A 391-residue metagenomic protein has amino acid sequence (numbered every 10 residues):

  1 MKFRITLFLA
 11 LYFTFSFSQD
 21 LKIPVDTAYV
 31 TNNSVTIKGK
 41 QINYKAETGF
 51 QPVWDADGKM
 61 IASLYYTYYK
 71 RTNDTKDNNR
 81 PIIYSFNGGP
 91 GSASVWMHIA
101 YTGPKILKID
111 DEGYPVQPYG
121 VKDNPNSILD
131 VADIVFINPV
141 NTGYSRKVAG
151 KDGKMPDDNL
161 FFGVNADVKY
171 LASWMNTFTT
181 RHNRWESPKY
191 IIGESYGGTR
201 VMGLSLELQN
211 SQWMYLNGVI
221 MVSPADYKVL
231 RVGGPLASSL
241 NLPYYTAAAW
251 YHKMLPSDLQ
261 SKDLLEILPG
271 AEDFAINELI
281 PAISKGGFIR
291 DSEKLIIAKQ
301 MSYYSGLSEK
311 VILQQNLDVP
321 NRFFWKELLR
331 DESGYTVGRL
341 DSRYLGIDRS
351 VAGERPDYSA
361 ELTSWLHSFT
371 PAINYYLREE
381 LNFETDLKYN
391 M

Functional and structural regions predicted by a protein language model:
M1-D20, N241-T246: Bacterial Sec-dependent N-terminal signal peptides
S18-I82, S94, A100: Catalytic-loop region of hydrolases
G58-L160: N-terminal cap/lid subdomain of alpha/beta-hydrolase-fold enzymes
G103-K108, Q209-G306: A catalytic-pocket lid/entrance helix-loop region that shapes and gates access to the active site across common
N138, Y190, G218-I220: Residue in the alpha/beta-hydrolase core beta-strand immediately N-terminal to the catalytic nucleophile
N183-Y196: Alpha/beta-hydrolase fold nucleophile elbow
G197-M202: Catalytic nucleophile loop
G287-M391: Alpha/beta-hydrolase fold catalytic core
